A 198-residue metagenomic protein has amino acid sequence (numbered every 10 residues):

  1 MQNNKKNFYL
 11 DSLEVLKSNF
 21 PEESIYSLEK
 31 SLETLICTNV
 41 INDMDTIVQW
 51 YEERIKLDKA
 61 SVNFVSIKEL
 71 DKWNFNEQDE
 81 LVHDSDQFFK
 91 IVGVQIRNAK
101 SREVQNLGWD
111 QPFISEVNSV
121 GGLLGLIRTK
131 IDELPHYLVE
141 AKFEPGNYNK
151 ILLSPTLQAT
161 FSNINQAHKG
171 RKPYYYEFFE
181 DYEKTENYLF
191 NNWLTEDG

Functional and structural regions predicted by a protein language model:
Q2-A99: N-terminal domain-onset segments
K59-R128, P173-G198: Extended, Lys/Arg-enriched charged tracts that mediate electrostatic binding to polyanionic substrates
I91-G93, V139, L157: Generic structural hydrophobic/aromatic packing signal, biased to beta-strands
G122, P135-H136: Glycine-rich, often proline-containing surface loops adjacent to acidic residues and nearby aromatics that form
G125-I127, L138-F143: A structural feature that tracks compact, well-ordered secondary-structure segments with a strong bias toward
K130-L134: Short acidic-glycine loop/turn motifs at beta-strand connectors
A141-W193: Compact, glycine/acidic-enriched structural inserts
